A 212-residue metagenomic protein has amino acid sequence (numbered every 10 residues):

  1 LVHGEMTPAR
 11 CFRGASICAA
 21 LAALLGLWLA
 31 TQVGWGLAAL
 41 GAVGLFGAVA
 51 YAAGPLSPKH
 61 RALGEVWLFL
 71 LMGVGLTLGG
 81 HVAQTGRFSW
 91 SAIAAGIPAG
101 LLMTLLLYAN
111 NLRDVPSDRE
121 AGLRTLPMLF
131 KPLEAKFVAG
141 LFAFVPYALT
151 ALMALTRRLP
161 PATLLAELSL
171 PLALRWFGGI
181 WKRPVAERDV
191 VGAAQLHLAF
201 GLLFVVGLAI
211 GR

Functional and structural regions predicted by a protein language model:
L1-M6, L107-P132, W176-V185: Cytosolic, membrane-interface loops and tails of multi-pass inner-membrane proteins
L1-Q32, R124-L159, Q195-F200: Multi-pass membrane catalytic core of lipid/isoprenoid biosynthesis enzymes
H3-R87: Intramembrane alpha-helical segments
A23-A39, L76-I97, A148-A162, V205-R212: Helix-coil boundary and interhelical linker segments in multi-pass alpha-helical membrane proteins
L37-V49, S89-A109: Membrane-embedded alpha-helical segments that form the functional core of polytopic membrane enzymes, especially those
V66-H81, A99, M128-P132, V191-V205: Small-residue-rich segments of transmembrane alpha-helices in multi-pass membrane proteins, especially helix faces
G96-A121, V138, P146-L149: Oxyanion-binding "anion nests"
L152-R212: Extended hydrophobic alpha-helices typical of membrane-associated regions
